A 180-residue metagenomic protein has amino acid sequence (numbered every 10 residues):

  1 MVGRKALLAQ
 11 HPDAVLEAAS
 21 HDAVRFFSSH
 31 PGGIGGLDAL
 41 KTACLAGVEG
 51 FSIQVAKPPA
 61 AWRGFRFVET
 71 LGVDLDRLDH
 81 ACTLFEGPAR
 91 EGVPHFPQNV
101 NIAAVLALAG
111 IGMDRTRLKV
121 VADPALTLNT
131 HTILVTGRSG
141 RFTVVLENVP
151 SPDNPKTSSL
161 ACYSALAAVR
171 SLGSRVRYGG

Functional and structural regions predicted by a protein language model:
M1-V2, L146: Short beta-strands and strand-loop turn motifs
V2-F26: Rossmann-fold NAD(P)-binding glycine/threonine-rich loop
F27-G180: Active-site-lining helix/loop region of Rossmann-like oxidoreductase modules
